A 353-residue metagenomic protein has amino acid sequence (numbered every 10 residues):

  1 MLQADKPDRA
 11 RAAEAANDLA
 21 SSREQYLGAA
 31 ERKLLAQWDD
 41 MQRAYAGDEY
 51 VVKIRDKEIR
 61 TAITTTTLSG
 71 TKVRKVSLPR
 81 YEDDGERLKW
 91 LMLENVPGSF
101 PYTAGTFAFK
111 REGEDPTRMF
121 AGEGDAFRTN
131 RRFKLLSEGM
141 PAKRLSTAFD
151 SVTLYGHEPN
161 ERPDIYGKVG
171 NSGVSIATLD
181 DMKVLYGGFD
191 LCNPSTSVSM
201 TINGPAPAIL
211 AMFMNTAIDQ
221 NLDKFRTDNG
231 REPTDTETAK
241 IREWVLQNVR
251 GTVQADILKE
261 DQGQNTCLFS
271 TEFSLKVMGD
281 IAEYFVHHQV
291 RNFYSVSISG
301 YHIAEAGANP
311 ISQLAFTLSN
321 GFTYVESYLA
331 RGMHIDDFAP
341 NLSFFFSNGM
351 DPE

Functional and structural regions predicted by a protein language model:
M1-Q3: C-terminal end of P-loop GTPase domains and the immediately downstream helical coupling element
G28, L35, D39-E353: Catalytic alpha/beta active-site cores
